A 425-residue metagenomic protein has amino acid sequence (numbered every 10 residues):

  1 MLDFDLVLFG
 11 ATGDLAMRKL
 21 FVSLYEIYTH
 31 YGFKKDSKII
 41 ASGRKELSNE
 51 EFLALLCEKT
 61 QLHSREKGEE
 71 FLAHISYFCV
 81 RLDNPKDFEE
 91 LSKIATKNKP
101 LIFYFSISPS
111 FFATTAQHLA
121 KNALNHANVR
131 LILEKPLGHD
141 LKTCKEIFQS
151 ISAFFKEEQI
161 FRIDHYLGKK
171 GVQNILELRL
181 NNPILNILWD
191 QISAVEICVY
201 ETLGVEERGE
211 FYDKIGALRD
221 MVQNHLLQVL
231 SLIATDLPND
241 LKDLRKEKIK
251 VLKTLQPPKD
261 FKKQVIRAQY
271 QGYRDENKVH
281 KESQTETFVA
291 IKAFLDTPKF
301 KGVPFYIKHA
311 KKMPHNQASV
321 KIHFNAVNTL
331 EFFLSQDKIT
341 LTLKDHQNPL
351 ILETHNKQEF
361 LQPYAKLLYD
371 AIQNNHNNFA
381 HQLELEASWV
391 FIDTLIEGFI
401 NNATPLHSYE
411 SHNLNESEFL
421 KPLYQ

Functional and structural regions predicted by a protein language model:
M1-I132, L137-Q425: Secretory/organelle targeting and membrane-embedding segments
